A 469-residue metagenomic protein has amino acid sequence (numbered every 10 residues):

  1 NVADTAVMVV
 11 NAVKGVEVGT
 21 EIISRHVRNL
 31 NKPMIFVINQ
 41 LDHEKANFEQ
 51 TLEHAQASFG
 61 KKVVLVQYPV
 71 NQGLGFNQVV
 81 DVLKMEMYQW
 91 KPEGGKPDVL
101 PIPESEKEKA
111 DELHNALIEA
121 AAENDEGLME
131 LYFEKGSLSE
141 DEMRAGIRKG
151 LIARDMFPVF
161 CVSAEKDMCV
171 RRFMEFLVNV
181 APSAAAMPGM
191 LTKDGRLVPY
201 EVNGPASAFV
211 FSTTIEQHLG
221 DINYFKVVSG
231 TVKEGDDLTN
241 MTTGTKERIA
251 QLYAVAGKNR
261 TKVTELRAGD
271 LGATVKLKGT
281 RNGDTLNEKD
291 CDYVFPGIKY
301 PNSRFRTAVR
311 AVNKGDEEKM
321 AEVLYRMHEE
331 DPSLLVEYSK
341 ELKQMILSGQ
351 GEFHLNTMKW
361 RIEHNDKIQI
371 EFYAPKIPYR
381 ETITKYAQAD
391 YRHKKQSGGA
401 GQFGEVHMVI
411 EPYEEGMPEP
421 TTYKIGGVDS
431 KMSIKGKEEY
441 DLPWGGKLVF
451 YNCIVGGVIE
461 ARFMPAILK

Functional and structural regions predicted by a protein language model:
N1-K469: Structural and coupling elements of P-loop NTPases
